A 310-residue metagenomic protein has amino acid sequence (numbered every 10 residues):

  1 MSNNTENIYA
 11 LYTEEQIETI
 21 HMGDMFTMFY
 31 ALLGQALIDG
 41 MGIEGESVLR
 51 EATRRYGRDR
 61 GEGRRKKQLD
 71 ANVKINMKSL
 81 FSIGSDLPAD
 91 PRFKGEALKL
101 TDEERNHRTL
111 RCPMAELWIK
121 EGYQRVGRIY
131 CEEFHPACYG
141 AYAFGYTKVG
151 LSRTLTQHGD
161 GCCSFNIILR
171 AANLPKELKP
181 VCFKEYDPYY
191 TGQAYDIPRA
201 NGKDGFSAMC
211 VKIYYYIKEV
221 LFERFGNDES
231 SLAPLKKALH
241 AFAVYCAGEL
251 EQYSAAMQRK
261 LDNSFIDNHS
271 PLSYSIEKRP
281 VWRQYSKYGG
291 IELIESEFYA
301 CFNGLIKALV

Functional and structural regions predicted by a protein language model:
M1-E104, W118-Y130, A137, Y146-C162 (+1 more regions): N-terminal accessory segment detector
A143: Oxidoreductase and adenylate-handling cofactor-binding alpha/beta cores
